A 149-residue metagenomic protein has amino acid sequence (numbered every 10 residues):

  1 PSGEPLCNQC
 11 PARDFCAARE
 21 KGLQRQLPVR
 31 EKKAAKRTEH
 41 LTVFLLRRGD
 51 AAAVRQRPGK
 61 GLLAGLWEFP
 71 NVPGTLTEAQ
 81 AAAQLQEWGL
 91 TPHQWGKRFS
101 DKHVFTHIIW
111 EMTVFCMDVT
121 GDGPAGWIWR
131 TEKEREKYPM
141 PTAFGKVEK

Functional and structural regions predicted by a protein language model:
P1-K149: Intrinsically disordered, low-complexity, charged terminal extensions of DNA damage-control enzymes
